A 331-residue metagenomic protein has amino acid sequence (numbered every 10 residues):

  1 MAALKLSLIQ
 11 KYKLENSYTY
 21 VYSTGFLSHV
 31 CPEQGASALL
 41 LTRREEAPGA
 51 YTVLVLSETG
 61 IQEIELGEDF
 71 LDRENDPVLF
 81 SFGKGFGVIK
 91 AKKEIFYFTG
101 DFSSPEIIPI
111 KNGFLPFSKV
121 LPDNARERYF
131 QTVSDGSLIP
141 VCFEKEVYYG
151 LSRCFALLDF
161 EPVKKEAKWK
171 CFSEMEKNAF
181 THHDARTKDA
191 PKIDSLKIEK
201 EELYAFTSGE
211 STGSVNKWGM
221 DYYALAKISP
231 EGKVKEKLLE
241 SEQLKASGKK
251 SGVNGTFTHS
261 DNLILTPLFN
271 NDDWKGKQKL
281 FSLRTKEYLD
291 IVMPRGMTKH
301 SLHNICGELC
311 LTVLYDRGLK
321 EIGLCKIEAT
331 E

Functional and structural regions predicted by a protein language model:
M1-Y22, F26, G35-R44: N-terminal leader/presequence-like segments
A3-S17, A50-G67, E94-L121, C154-H183 (+3 more regions): Surface-exposed loop/turn elements that mediate protein-protein interactions on large endomembrane-trafficking
S17-V30, E68-K84, F114-S134, A179-I198 (+2 more regions): Repeated scaffold domains used in trafficking and secretory/extracellular systems, primarily beta-propellers
S28-H29, G35-R44, V78-K90, I95-Y97 (+6 more regions): Short beta-strand elements that form the blades of beta-propeller/WD-repeat-like and other beta-sheet-rich scaffold
Y51, E65-F143, G150: Long, acidic/polar, low-complexity amphipathic helices and coiled-coil-like
S208, S241-K279: Loop/turn-rich, solvent-exposed surfaces of beta-rich toroidal or solenoidal domains
S260, N270-C310: Ankyrin-repeat and related helical/solenoid repeat scaffolds used for protein-protein interactions
H300-E331: Blade-level signature of beta-propeller repeat domains, shared across WD40, Kelch, NHL, RCC1 and BNR/Asp-box propellers
